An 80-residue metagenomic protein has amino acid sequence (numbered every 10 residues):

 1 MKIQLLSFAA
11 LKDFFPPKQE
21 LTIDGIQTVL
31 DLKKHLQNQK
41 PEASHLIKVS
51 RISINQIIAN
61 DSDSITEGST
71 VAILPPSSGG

Functional and structural regions predicted by a protein language model:
M1-S78: Ubiquitin-like/PB1-type beta-grasp interaction modules and other compact soluble beta-rich domains
